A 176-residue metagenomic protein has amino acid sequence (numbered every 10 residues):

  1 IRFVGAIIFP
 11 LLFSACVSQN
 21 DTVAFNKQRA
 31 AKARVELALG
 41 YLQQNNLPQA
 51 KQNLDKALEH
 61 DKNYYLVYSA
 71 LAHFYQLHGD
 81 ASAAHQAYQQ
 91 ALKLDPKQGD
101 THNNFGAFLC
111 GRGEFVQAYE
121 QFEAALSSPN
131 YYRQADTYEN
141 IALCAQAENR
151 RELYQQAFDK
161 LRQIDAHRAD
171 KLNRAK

Functional and structural regions predicted by a protein language model:
P10-K32: Bacterial Sec signal peptide processing site at the extreme N-terminus
D21-A24, I141-K176: Terminal, low-structured helical/coil segments at or just beyond the last alpha-helical repeat
N26, H60, L94, S128-N130 (+1 more regions): Structural marker of alpha-solenoid helical repeat scaffolds
R29-H60: Alpha-helical segment of the N-proximal tetratricopeptide repeat
A30-A31, Y65-L66, G99-D100, R133-A135 (+1 more regions): Helix-start (N-cap) detector for alpha-helical repeat units in TPR-like alpha-solenoids, especially tetratricopeptide
E36, A70, N104, Y138-N140 (+1 more regions): Canonical tetratricopeptide repeat
Q44-N53, H78-Q90, G113-A124, E148-Q156 (+1 more regions): Structural signature of tandem alpha-helical TPR/SEL1-like repeats, specifically the intra-repeat loop/turn
